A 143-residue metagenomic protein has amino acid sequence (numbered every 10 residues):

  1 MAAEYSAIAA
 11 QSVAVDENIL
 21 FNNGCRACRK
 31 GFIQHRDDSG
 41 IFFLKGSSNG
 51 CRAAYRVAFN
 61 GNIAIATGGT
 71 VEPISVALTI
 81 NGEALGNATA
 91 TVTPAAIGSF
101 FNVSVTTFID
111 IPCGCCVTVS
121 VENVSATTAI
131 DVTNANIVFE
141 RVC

Functional and structural regions predicted by a protein language model:
M1-C143: Extracellular jelly-roll beta-sandwich "head" domains, especially the C-terminal globular C1q domain
